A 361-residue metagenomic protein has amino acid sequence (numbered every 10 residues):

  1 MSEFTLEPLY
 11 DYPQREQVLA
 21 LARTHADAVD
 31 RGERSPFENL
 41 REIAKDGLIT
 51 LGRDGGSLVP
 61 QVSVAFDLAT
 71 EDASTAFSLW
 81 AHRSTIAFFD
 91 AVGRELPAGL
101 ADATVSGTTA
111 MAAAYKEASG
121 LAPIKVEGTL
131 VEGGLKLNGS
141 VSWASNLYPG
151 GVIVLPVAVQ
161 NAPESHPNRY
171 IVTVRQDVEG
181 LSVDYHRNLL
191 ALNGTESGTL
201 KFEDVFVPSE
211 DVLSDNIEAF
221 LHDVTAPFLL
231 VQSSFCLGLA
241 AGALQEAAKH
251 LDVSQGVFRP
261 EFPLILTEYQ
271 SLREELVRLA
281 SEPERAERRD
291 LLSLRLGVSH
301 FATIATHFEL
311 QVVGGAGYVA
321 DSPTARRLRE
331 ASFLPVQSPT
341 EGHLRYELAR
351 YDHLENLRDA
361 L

Functional and structural regions predicted by a protein language model:
M1-G55: A generic N-terminal leader/anchor concept
R23-R31, G52-R53, D252, Q270-H300 (+1 more regions): C-terminal helix-coil-helix/basic helical segment that borders enzyme active sites and/or dimer interfaces and provides
R34-S140, S145: Glycine-rich flavin
V59, L130, E210-E218, G314: Acidic-glycine-rich active-site phosphate/pyrophosphate-binding loop
W143-L181: A short core secondary-structure module
R187-Q270: Glycine-rich beta->alpha junctions and the first turn(s) of the following alpha-helix
G238, P263-Q270, L292, L296-T303 (+1 more regions): Generic structural signal for well-ordered, non-transmembrane alpha-helical segments in soluble/cytosolic regions
A316-L361: Glycine-rich phosphate/cofactor-binding loops in nucleotide/flavin-utilizing enzymes
